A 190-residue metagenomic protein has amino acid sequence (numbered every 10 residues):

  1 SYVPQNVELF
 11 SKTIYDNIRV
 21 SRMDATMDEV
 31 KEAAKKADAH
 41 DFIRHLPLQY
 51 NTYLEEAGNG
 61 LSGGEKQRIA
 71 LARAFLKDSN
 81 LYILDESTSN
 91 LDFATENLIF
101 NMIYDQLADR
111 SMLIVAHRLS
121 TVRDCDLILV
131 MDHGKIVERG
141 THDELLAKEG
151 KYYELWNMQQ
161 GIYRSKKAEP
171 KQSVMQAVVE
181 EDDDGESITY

Functional and structural regions predicted by a protein language model:
S1-L9, I14-N17, K31-A37, Q49-E149: ABC-family ATPase nucleotide-binding domain "signature/switch" substructure
P4, M23, R68, R73 (+2 more regions): Proteins with a high burden of low-complexity, intrinsically disordered sequence enriched in S/T/G/P/A and R, requiring
E8, R22-M23, A39, Q160: Activation segment of ePK-like protein kinases, specifically the conserved APE
R19-M27: ABC-type ATPase nucleotide-binding domains, specifically the catalytic core motifs of the NBD
D24, H40-P47: Conserved H-loop
I43-L46, N101, R123-Y190: C-terminal portion of ABC ATPase nucleotide-binding domains
